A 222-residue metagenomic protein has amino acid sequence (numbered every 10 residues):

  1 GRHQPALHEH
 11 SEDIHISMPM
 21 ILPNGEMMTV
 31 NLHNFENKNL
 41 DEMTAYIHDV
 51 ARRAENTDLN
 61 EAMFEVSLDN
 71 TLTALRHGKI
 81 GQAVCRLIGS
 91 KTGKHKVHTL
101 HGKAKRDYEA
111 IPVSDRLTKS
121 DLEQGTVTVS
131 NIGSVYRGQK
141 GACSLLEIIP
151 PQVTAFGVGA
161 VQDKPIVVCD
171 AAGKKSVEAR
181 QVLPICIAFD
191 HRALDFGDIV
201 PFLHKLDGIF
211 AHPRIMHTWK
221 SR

Functional and structural regions predicted by a protein language model:
G1-R222: C-terminal catalytic/motor cores of large multi-domain enzyme assemblies
